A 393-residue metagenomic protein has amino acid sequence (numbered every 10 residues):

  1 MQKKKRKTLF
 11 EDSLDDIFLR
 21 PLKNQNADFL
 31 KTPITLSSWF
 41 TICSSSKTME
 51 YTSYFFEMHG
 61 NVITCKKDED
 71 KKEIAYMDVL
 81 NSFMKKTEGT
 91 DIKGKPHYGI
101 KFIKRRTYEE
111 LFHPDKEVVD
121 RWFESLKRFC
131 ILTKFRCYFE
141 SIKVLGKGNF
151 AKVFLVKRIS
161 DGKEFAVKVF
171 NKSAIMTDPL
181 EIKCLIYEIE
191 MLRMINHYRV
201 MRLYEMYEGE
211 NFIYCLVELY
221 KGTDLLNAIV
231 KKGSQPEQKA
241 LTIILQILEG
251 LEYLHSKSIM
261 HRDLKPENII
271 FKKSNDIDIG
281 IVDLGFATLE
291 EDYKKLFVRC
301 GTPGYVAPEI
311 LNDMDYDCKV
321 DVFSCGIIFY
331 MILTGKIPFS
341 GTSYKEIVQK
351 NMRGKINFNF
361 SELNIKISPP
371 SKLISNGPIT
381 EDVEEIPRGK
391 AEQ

Functional and structural regions predicted by a protein language model:
I142-N149, V153: Protein kinase glycine-rich loop
F154-K157, D161-A174: Glycine-rich ATP phosphate-binding loop
V169-I195: Conserved N-lobe beta3->alphaC-helix segment of eukaryotic protein kinase catalytic domains
E205-M206: A short, aromatic-enriched beta-strand patch in the conserved N-lobe beta-sheet of the protein kinase catalytic domain
N211-D224, A228: Conserved short submotifs of the Hanks-type protein kinase catalytic core that shape the nucleotide-binding pocket
I243-I244: Activation segment signature within eukaryotic-like protein kinase domains
